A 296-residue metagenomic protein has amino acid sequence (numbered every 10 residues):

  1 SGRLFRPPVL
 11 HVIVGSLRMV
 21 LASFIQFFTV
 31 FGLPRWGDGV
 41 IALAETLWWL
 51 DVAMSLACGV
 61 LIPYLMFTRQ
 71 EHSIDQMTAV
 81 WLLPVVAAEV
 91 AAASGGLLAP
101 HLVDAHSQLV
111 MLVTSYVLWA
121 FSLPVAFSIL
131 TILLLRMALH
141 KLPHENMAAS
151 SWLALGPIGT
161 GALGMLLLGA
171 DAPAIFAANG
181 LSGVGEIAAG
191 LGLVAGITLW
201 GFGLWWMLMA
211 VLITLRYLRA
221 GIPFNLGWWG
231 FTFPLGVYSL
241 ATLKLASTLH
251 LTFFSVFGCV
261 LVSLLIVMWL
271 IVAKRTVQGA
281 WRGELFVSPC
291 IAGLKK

Functional and structural regions predicted by a protein language model:
S1-F5, F27-G39, P100, A246-T252: Helix-loop junctions on the outward
S1-R3, T29-L33, N179-G180, L208-T214: Structural signature of multi-pass alpha-helical membrane transport proteins
G2-Q26, A44-D51, F67-L97, S115 (+5 more regions): Juxtamembrane helix-loop boundaries in multi-pass membrane proteins
A22-Q26, S55-C58, W269-V272: Hydrophobic core segments of alpha-helical transmembrane domains in multi-pass membrane transport and ion-translocation
T29-M66: A generic, well-ordered mixed alpha/beta core segment in the N-terminal half of proteins
T46, W81, V85-A210: Generic multipass alpha-helical transmembrane bundles of integral membrane proteins
L50-A57, S122-S128, L264-M268: Residue-level signal for the membrane-embedded core of alpha-helical transmembrane segments, especially mid-helix
I129-R136, P157-A177, G192-S255, C259-P289 (+1 more regions): C-terminal transmembrane-bundle signature of multipass membrane proteins, characterized by strong activation on
